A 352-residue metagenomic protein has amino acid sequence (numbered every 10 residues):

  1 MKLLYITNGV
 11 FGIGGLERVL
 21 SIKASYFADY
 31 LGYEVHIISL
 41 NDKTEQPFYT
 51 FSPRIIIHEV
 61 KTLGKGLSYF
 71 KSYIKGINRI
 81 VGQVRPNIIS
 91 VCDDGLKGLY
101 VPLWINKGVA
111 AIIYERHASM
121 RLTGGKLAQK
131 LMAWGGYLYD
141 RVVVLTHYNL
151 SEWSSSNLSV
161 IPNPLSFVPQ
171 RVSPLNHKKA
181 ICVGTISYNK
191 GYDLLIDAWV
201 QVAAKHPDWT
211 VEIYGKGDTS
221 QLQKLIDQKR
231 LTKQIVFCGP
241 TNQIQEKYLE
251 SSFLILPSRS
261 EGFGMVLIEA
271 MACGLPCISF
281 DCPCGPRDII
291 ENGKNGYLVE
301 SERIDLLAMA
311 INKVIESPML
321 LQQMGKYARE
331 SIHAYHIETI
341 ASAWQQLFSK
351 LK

Functional and structural regions predicted by a protein language model:
Y5-G14, R18-Y69, G217-T219: N-terminal strand-loop element at the rim of the active site of nucleotide-sugar-dependent glycosyltransferases
G14-I22, K178, T185-Q201, P207 (+3 more regions): A conserved mid-protein helix/loop that constitutes part of the nucleotide-sugar donor-binding site
V91-G98, R116: Short His-centered aromatic/hydrophobic patch
Y148, P164: Carbohydrate-associated surface elements
P240, R259: Aromatic "clamp/platform" in nucleotide-sugar-dependent glycosyltransferases that forms part of the donor/acceptor
P276-F280: Short hydrophobic beta-strand element within catalytic cores of glycosyltransferases and related nucleotide-activated
E291-G293, Y297-I304, N312-P318, H333: Conserved acidic donor-binding segment of nucleotide-sugar-dependent glycosyltransferases
L306, K313, L320-A334, A343-Q346: A short, well-ordered alpha-helix in the C-terminal region of glycosyltransferases
